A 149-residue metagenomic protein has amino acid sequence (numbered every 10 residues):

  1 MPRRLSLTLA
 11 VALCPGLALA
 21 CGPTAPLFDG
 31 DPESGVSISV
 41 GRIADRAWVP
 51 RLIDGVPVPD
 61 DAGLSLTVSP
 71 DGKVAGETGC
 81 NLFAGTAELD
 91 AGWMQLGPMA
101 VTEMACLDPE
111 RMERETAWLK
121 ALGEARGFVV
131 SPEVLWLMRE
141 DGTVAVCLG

Functional and structural regions predicted by a protein language model:
M1-L9: Bacterial N-terminal signal peptides that target proteins for export
P2, L19-G149: Lipid interaction determinants
T8-A18: Bacterial N-terminal signal peptides
